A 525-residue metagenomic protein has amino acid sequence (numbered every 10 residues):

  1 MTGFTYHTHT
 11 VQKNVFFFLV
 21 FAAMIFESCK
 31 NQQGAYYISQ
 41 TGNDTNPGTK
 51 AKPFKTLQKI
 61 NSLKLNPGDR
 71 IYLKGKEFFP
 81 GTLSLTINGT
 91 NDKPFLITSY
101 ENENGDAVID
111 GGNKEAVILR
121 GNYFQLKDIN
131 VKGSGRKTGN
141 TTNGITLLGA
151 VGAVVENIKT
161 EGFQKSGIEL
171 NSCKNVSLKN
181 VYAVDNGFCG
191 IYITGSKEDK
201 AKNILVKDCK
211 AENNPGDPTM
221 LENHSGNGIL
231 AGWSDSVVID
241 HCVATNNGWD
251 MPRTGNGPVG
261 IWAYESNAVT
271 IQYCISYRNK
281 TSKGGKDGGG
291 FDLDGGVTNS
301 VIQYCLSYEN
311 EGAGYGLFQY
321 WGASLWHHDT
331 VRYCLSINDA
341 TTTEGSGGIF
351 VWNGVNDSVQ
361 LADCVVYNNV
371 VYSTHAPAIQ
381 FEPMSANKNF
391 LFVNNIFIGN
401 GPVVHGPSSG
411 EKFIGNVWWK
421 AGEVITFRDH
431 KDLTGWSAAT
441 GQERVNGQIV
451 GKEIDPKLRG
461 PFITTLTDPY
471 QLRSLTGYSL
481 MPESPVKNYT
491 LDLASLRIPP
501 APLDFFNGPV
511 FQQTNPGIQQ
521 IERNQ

Functional and structural regions predicted by a protein language model:
M1-V11: N-terminal secretory signal peptides that target proteins for export/translocation
F17-M24: Bacterial N-terminal signal peptides
I25-G34: Bacterial Sec-dependent signal peptides at the C-terminal "C-region" and cleavage site
Q40, K52-F54, Y72-K74, F79-G81 (+4 more regions): Right-handed parallel beta-helix/beta-spiral solenoid domain characteristic of secreted/periplasmic
Q40-K74, F78-F79, S84, K114 (+3 more regions): Acidic Gly/Asp/Thr-rich repetitive segments characteristic of extracellular carbohydrate-active and adhesion proteins
T41-T45, K76-F78, G89, E101-N104 (+4 more regions): Acidic glycine-/aspartate-rich tracts in secreted/extracellular proteins
F79-T82, G111-I118, K132-A150, E161 (+3 more regions): Glycine- and acidic/polar-rich repeat regions and solenoidal domains
D432-K452, K457-Q525: Surface beta-loop-beta hairpin patches that serve as ligand-binding interfaces in beta-rich domains
